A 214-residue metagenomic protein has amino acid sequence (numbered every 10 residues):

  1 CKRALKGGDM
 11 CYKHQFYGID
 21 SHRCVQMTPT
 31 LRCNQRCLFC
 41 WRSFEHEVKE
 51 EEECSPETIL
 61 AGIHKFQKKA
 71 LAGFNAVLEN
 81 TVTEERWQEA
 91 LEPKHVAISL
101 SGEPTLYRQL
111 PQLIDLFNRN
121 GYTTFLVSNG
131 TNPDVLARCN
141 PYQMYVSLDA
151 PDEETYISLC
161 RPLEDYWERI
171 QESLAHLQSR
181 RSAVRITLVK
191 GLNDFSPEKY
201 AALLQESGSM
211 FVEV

Functional and structural regions predicted by a protein language model:
A4-L5: Catalytic cores of eukaryotic secretory-pathway lumenal/extracellular enzymes that build and remodel glycoconjugates
D9-Y17, R23-Q26, T30-R32, R36-L126 (+1 more regions): Conserved Radical SAM active-site core
N80-V214: Conserved AdoMet/S-adenosylmethionine-binding subsite of the radical SAM
